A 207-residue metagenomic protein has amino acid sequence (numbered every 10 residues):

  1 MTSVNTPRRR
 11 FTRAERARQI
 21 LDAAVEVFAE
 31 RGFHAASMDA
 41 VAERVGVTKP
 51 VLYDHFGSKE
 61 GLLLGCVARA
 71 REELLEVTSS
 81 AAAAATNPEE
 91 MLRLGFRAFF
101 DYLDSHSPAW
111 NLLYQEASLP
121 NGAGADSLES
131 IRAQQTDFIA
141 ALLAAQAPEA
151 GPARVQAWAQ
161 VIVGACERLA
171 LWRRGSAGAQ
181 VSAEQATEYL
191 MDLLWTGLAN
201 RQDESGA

Functional and structural regions predicted by a protein language model:
M1-R31, A35-V47, E60-L64: Basic, helix-initiating cap at the start of DNA-binding domains
E30-H34, A85, H106: Short coil/turn segments at alpha/beta junctions that flank glycine-rich nucleotide-binding fingerprints
G46-F56: Short hydrophobic/aromatic patch on the recognition helix
G61-A70, L113: Alpha-helical DNA-contacting segments of helix-turn-helix folds
G65, S79-S105, A150, W158-I162 (+1 more regions): Hydrophobic alpha-helical connector segments
E72-L75, G122-A147, Q156-Q160, L171 (+2 more regions): Amphipathic alpha-helical packing segments from all-alpha helical-bundle domains
L94, D101-A140, P152-A153, L171 (+2 more regions): Short secondary-structure transition hinges
D101-S105, A109, A141, A159-Q180 (+1 more regions): Amphipathic C-terminal alpha-helical segment
